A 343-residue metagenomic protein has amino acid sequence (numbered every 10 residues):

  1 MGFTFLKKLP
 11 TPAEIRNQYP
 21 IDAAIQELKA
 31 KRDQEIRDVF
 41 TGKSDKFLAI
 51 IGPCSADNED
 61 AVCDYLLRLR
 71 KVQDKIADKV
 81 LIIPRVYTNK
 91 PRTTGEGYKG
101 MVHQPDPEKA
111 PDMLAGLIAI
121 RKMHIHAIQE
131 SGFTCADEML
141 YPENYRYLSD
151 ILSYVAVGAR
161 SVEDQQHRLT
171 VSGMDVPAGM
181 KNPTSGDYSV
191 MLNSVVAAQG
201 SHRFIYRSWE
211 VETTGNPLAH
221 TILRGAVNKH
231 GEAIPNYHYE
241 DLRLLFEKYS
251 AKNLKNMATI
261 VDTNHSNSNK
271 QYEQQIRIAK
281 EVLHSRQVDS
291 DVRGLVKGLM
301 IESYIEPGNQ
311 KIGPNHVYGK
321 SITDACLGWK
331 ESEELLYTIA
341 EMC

Functional and structural regions predicted by a protein language model:
M1-T41: N- or domain-start disorder-to-order transition segments that initiate the globular core
I25-V39, V72-I83, N89, I120: N-terminal beta-rich core of secreted/periplasmic extracellular enzymes
F40-K43, R70-A77, H126-E130, T213 (+2 more regions): Acidic (Asp/Glu)-rich catalytic clusters
L48-A61, D324: Conserved phosphate/anionic-ligand binding catalytic regions in large, soluble enzymes, centered on
G52, V261, G328: Conserved, mostly hydrophobic/aromatic
C54-D57, N256, N264-K270: Short acidic, Gly/Ser-rich segments with clustered Asp/Glu that frequently serve as metal-coordination loops in enzyme
L66, K79-L244, H265-E281, S285 (+3 more regions): Active-site-facing alpha/beta catalytic cores
Y304-C343: Internal helix-turn-beta structural module
